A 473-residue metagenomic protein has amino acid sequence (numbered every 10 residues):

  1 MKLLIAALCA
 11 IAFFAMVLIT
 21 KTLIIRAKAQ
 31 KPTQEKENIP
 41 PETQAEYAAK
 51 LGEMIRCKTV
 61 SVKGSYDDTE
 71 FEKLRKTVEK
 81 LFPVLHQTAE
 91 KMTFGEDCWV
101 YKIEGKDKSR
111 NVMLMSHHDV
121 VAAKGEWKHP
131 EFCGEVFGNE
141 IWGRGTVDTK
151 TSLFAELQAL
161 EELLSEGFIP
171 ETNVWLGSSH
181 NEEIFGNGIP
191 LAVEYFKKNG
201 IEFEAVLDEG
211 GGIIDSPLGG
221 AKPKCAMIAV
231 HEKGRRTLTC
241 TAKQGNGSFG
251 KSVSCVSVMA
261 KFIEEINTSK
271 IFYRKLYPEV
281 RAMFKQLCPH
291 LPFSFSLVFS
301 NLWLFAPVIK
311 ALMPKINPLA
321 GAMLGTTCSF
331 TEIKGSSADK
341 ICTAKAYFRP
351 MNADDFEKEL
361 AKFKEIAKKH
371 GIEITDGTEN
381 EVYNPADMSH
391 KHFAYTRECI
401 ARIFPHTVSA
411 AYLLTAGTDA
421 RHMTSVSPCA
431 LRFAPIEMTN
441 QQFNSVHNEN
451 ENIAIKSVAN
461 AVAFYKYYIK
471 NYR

Functional and structural regions predicted by a protein language model:
M1-C9: Feature marks short, highly hydrophobic, charge-poor N-terminal signal-anchor/signal peptide-like helices that anchor
I11-T146, E166-P170: Acidic/His- and Gly-rich active-site-bordering loop/insert found across diverse amide/peptide-bond hydrolases
L18-K21, Q158-S165, K261-E264, Y467-K470: Short glycine/serine- and small hydrophobic-enriched flexible loop segments
K91-M92, D107-S109, I214-D215, F272-K340 (+2 more regions): An extended, acidic, His-containing surface patch that forms the Zn2+-binding/catalytic region of metallohydrolases
E140-I141, V147-C225: Acidic/histidine-rich catalytic neighborhood of metal-dependent amide-processing enzymes
P190, K198-E357: Midchain, well-structured core segments that form catalytic/ion-binding scaffolds
E359-A367: Short amphipathic alpha-helices in soluble, non-transmembrane regions that often serve as interface/regulatory elements
